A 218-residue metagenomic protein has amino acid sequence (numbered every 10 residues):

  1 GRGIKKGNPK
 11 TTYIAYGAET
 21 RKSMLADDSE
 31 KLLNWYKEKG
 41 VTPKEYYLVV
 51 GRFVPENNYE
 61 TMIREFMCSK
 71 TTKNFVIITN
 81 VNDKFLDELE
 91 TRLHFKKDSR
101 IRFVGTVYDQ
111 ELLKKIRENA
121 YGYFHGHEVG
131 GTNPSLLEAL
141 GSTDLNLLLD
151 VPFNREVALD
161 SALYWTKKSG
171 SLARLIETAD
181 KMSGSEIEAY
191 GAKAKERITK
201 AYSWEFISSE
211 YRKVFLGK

Functional and structural regions predicted by a protein language model:
G1-N34, V41-T42: Donor nucleotide-sugar binding/catalytic pocket of nucleotide-sugar-dependent glycosyltransferases
G17, V50-V54, N80-N82, V107: Short donor-sugar binding/catalytic loops of nucleotide-sugar-dependent glycosyltransferases, especially enzymes
Y36, G40-N57, I63-K70, V76: Conserved donor-binding/catalytic core segment of Leloir-type glycosyltransferases
E88-E111: Nucleotide-activated donor-binding/catalytic signature segment of Leloir-type glycosyltransferases, i.e., the conserved
K114, L136-G141, P152-E156: Short alpha-helical segment that forms part of, or immediately flanks, the ligand-binding pocket in carbohydrate-active
K115-G131, D144-L145: Acidic donor-binding loop of glycosyltransferase active sites
A162-G170, T178-G184: Conserved acidic donor-binding segment of nucleotide-sugar-dependent glycosyltransferases
S185-L216: A charged, aromatic-enriched C-terminal amphipathic alpha-helix characteristic of glycosyltransferases across folds
